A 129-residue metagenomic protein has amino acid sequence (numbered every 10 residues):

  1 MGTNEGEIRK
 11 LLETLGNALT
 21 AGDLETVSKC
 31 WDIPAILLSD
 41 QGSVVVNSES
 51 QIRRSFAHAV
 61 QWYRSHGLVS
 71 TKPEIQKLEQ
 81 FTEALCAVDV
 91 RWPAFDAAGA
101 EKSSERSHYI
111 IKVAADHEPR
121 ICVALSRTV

Functional and structural regions predicted by a protein language model:
M1-C30: Short, low-complexity N-terminal intrinsically disordered segments enriched in polar/charged residues
L24-Q76, A84: A solvent-exposed, acidic/Ser-Thr-rich amphipathic alpha-helical stretch
W31-D32, W92-A94, L125-R127: Short beta-strand segments enriched in hydrophobic/aromatic residues within well-folded beta-rich domains
G42-S43, G99, H117: Detector for glycine-centered tight turns/loop "hinges" at secondary-structure junctions
P73-E79, R91-A94, R106-V113: Hydrophobic/aromatic beta-strand elements that line small-molecule binding cavities or substrate pockets in beta-rich
V88-D89, C122: Beta-strand residues in well-ordered beta-sheet regions across diverse protein folds
A94-K102: Short, cysteine-centered beta-strand-loop-beta hairpins and adjacent loop/turn segments enriched in charged/polar
K102-V129: Short beta-strand edge/turn micro-motifs at domain boundaries
